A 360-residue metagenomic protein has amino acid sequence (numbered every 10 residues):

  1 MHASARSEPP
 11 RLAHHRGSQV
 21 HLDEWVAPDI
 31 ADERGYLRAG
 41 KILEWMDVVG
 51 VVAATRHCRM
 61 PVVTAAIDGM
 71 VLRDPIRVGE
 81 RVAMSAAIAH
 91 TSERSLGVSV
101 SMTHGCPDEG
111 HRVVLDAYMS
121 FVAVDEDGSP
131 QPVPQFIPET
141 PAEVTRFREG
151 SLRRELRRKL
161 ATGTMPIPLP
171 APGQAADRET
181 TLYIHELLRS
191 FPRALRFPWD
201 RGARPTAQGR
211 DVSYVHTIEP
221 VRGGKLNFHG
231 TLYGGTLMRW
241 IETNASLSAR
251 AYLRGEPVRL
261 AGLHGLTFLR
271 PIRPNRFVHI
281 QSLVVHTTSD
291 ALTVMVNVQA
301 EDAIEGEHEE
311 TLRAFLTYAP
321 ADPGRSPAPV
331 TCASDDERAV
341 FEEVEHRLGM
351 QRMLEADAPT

Functional and structural regions predicted by a protein language model:
H2-A3, P10-R16, V20-L22, I76-V78 (+3 more regions): HotDog/MaoC-like acyl-thioester-processing domains
H2-R38, F136, A142-G234, R250 (+1 more regions): Catalytic strand-loop segment that frames the active site of acyl-thioester-processing enzymes
L22, C58-I67: A short glycine/small-residue-enriched secondary-structure motif
D23-V26, V71, S120, I218-P220 (+2 more regions): Generic structural detector for well-ordered beta-strands
R34, V63-A83, V113-L115, P257-R270 (+1 more regions): A cross-kingdom feature marking solvent-exposed beta-strand/loop segments within repeated, beta-rich binding/scaffold
G40-V62, G235-E256: Active-site helix/loop of acyl-thioester processing domains in fatty-acid/polyketide metabolism, spanning hotdog-fold
L247-R250, R254, L269-R273, V278-V285 (+1 more regions): Long compositionally biased, domain-poor regions of proteins
